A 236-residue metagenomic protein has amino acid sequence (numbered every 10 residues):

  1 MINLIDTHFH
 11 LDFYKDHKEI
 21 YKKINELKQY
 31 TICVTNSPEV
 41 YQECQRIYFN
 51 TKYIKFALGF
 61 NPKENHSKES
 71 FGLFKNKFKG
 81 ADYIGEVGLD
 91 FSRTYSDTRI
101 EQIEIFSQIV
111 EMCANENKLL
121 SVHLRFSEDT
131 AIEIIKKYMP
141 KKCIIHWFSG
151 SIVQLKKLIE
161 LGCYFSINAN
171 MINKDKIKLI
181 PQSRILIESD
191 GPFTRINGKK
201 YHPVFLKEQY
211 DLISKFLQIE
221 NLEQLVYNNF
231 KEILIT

Functional and structural regions predicted by a protein language model:
M1-T236: Mid-domain alpha/beta scaffold segments of enzyme catalytic cores
